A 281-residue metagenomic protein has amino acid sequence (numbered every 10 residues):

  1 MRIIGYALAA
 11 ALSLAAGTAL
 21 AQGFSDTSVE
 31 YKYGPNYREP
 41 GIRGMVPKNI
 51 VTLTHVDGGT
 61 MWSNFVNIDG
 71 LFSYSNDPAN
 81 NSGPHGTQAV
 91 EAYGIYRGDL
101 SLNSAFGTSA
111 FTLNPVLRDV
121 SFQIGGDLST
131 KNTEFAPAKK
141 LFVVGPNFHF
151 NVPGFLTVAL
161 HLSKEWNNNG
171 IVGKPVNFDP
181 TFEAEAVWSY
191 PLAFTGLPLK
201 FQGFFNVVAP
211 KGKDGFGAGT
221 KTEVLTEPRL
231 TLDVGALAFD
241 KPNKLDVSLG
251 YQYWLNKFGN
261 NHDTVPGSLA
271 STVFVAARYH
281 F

Functional and structural regions predicted by a protein language model:
M1-F24: Cleavable N-terminal export/targeting peptides
A21-L71: Short glycine/proline- and aromatic-enriched beta-strand/turn motifs that initiate or cap beta-hairpins
A21-S25, V56-V66, L102-S121, H149-V158 (+2 more regions): Short loop/turn motifs that connect adjacent beta-strands in outer-membrane beta-barrel proteins
Y33-Y37, G70-Y74, I124-N132, L162-N168 (+3 more regions): Transmembrane beta-strands of outer-membrane beta-barrel pores
R43-P47, G83-A92, T133-K139, G173-P180 (+2 more regions): Replace "Gram-negative outer membrane beta-barrel proteins" with "bacterial and organellar outer membrane beta-barrel
N67-F135, E223, H262: Surface-exposed loop and membrane-interface regions of Gram-negative outer-membrane beta-barrel proteins
F135-L232, Y279: Detector for outer-membrane/organellar transmembrane beta-barrel domains, recognizing the amphipathic beta-strand
S268-F281: Outer-membrane beta-barrel "beta-signal"
